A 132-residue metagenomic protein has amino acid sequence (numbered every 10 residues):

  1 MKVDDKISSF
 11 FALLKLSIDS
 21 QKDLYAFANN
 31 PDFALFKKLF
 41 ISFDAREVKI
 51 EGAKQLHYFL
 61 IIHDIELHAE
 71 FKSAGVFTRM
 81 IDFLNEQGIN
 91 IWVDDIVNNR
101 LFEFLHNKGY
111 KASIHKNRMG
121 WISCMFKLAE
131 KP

Functional and structural regions predicted by a protein language model:
M1-A28: Short amphipathic alpha-helix that is part of the acyltransferase structural core
A28-F59, H63-D64: A conserved beta-strand-loop-helix scaffold within acyl/acetyltransferase catalytic domains
N30, R79-F83, F102-F104: Hydrophobic, well-ordered beta-alpha structural blocks that scaffold small-molecule cofactor pockets
H63-K72: A short, internal acetyl-CoA/4′-phosphopantetheine-binding micro-motif in the GNAT/acyltransferase core
K72-E86: Conserved acetyl-CoA-binding loop-helix of GNAT-fold acetyltransferases
N85-N98: Conserved GNAT acetyl-CoA-binding A-motif
D95-S123: Conserved active-site alpha-helix within GNAT-family acetyltransferase domains
M125-E130: Core SAM-dependent methyltransferase catalytic element
